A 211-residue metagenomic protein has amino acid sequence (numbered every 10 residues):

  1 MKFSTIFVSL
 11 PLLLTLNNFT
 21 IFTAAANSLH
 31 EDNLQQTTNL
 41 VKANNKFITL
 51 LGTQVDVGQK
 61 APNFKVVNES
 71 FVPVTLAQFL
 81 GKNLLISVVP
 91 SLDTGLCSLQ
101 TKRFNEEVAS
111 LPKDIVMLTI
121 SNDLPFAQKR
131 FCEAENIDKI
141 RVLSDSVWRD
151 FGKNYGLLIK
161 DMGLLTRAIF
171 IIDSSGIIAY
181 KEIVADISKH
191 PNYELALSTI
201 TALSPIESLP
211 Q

Functional and structural regions predicted by a protein language model:
K2-V67: N-terminal targeting signals for export/organelle localization
V55, F64-L84: A short beta-strand-turn-helix
K60, L164-T166: Short, small/polar residue-rich loop motifs at catalytic or cofactor-binding pockets
T75-F104: Short active-site neighborhood of thiol/selenol oxidoreductases, capturing the structured segment around
S98-I137, V142, R149-F151: Structural microenvironment flanking redox-active thiols in thiol-disulfide oxidoreductases
K153-I159: Short, basic/aromatic recognition patches
T166-Q211: Thiol-/selenol-based redox modules, centered on thioredoxin-like and closely related oxidoreductase domains
